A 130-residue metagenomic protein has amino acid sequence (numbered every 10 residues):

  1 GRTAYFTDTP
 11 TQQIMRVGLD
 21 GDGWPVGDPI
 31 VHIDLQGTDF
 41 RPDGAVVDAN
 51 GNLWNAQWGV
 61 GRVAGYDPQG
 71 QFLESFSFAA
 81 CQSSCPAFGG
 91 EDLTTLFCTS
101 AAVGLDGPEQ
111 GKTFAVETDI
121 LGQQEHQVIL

Functional and structural regions predicted by a protein language model:
G1-A4, D34-N52, A80-T95, S100-V103 (+1 more regions): Beta-rich, blade/repeat-based domains predominating in secreted/periplasmic proteins but also intracellular
G1-M15: Hydrophobic, aromatic-enriched interface-forming segments
T9, L19, W58, E91 (+2 more regions): Short loop/turn segments immediately following the C-termini of beta-strands
Q12-L19, V26-P29, I33-Q71: Loop/turn-rich, solvent-exposed surfaces of beta-rich toroidal or solenoidal domains
Q13-V17, R62-V63, L105-V116: Structural motif
V17-P25, E117-Q124: Short loop/turn segments immediately following beta-strands, especially the blade-tip and inter-blade linker loops
P25-D34, E74-S77, Q124-L130: Beta-propeller fold detector
P108-L130: Short, basic/aromatic-enriched C-terminal tail that caps enzymatic domains
